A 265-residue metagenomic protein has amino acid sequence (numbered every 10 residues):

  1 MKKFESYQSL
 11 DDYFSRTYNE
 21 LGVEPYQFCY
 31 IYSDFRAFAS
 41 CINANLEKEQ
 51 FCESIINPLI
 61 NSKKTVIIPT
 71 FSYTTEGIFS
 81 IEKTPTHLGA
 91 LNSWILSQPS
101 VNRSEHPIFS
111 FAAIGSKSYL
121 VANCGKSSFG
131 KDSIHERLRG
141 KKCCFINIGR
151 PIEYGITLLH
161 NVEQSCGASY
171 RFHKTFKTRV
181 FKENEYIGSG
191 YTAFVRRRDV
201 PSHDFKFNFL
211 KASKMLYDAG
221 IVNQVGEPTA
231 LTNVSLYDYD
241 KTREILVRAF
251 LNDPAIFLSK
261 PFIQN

Functional and structural regions predicted by a protein language model:
M1-N265: N-terminal and secondary-structure boundary signal
